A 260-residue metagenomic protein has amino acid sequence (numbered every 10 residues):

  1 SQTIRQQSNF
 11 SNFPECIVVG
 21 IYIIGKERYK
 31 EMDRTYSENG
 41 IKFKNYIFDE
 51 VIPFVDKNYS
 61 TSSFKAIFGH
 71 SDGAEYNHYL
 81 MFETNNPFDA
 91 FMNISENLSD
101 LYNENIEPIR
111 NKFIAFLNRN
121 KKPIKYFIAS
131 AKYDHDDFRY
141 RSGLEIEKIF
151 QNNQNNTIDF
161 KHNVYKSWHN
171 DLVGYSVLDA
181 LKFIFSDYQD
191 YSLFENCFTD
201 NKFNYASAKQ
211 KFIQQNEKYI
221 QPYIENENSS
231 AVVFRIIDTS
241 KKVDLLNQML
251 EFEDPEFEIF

Functional and structural regions predicted by a protein language model:
S1-F260: Non-catalytic cap/lid and distal C-terminal segments of serine-dependent acyl enzymes
